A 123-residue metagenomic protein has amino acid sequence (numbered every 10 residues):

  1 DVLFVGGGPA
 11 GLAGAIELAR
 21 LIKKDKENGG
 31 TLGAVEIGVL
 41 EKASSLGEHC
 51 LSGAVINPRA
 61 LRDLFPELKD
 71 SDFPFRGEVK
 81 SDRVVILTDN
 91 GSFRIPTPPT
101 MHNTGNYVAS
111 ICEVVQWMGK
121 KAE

Functional and structural regions predicted by a protein language model:
D1-G38: N-terminal Rossmann-like FAD-binding beta1-loop-alpha1 element of flavoenzymes
V5, E48, G105-A109: Residue-level marker of alpha-helix boundaries and capping positions
A10, G14, S52-G53, R76 (+1 more regions): Catalytic cores of large soluble enzymes that bind and process phosphate-bearing ligands
E17-L21, L32-N90: N-terminal FAD cofactor-binding segment of flavoenzymes
K42-S45, P98-N103: Glycine-/proline-rich flexible loop or hinge segments
M101-E123: Short beta-strand to alpha-helix junction loop
